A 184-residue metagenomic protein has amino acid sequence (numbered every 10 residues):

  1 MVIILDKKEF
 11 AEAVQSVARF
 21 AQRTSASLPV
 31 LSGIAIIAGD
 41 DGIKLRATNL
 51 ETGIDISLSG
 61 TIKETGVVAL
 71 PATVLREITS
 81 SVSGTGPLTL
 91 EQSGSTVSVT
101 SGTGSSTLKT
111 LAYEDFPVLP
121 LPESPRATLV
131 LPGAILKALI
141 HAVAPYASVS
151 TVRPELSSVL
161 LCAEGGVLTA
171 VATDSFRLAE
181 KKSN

Functional and structural regions predicted by a protein language model:
M1-N184: Structural preference for solvent-exposed beta-strand-turn elements and adjacent flexible terminal/loop segments within
